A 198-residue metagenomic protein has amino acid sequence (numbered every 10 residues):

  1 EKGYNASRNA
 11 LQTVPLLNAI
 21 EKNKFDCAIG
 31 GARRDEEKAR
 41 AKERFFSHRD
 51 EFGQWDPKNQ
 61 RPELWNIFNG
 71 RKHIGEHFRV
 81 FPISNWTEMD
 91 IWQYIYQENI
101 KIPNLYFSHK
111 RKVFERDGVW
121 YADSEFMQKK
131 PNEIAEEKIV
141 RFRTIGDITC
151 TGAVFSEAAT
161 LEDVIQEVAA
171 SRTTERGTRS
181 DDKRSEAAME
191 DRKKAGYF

Functional and structural regions predicted by a protein language model:
E1-F198: Nucleotide-activated chemistry modules centered on ATP-dependent adenylation/adenylyltransferase
